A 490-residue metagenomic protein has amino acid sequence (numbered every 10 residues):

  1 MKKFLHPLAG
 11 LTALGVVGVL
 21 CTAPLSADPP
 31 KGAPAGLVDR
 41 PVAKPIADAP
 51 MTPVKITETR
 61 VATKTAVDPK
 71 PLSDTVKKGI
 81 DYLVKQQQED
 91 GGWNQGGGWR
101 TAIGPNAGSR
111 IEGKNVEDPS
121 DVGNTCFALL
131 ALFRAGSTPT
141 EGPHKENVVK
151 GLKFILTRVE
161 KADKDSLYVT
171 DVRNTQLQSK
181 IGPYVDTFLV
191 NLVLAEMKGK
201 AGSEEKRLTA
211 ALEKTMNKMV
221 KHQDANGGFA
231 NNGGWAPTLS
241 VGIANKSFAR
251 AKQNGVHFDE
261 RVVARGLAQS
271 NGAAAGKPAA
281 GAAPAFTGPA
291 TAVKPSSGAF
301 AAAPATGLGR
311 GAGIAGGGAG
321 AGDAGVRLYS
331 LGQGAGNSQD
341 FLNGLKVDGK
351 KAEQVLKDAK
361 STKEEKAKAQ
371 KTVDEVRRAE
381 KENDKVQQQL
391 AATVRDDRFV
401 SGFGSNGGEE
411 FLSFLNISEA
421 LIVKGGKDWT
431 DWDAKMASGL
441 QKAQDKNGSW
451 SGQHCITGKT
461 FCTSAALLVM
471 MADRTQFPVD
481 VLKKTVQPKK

Functional and structural regions predicted by a protein language model:
F4-P7, P24-K490: Preference for long, amphipathic alpha-helical scaffolds in soluble/luminal domains and all-alpha bundles
A9-T22: Bacterial N-terminal signal peptides
